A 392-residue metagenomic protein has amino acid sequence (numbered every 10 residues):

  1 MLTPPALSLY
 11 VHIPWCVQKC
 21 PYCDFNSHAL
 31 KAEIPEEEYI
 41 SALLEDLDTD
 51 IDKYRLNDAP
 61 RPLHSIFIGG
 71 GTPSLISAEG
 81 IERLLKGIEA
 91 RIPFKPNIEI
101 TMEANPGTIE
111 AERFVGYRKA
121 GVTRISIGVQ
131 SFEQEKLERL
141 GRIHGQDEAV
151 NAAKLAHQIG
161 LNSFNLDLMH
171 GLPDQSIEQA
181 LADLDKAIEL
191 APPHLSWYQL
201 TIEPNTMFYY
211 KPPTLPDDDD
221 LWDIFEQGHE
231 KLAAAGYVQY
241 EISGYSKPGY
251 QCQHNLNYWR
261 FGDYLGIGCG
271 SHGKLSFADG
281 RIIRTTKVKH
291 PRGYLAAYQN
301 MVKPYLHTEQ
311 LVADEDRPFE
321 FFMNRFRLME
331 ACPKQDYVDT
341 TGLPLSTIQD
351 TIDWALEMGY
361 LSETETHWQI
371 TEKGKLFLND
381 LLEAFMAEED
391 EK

Functional and structural regions predicted by a protein language model:
P4-L7, S27-L56, R61-L343: C-terminal scaffold of the Radical SAM
L9-H12: Short active-site neighborhood of thiol/selenol oxidoreductases, capturing the structured segment around
P14-S27: Local cysteine-cluster metal-coordination motifs and their immediate loop/turn environment, predominantly Fe-S cluster
Y245, E365-W368: Short, Lys/Arg-rich nucleic-acid/phosphate-binding segment
G342-W354: Short amphipathic alpha-helical interaction segments
E357-T366: A short, conserved structural fragment
W368-K375: Basic, amphipathic "hinge/linker" alpha-helix immediately C-terminal to the N-terminal HTH DNA-binding motif
K375-K392: Short, amphipathic alpha-helical interaction segments positioned at domain boundaries
